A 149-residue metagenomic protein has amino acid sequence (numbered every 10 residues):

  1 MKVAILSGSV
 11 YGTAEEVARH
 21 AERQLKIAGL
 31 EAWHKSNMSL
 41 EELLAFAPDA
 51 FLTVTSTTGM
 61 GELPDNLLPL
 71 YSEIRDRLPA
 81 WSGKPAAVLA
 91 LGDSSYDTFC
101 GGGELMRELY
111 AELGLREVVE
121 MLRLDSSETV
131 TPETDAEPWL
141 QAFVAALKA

Functional and structural regions predicted by a protein language model:
K2, S7, G12-E16, Q24 (+3 more regions): FMN-binding flavodoxin-like domain, especially the glycine-rich phosphate-binding loop
K35-E41: Short acidic loop-to-helix transition motifs that present clustered carboxylates
E42-F46: Short glycine-biased active-site loop of nucleotidyltransferases that positions the nucleotide triphosphate and helps
